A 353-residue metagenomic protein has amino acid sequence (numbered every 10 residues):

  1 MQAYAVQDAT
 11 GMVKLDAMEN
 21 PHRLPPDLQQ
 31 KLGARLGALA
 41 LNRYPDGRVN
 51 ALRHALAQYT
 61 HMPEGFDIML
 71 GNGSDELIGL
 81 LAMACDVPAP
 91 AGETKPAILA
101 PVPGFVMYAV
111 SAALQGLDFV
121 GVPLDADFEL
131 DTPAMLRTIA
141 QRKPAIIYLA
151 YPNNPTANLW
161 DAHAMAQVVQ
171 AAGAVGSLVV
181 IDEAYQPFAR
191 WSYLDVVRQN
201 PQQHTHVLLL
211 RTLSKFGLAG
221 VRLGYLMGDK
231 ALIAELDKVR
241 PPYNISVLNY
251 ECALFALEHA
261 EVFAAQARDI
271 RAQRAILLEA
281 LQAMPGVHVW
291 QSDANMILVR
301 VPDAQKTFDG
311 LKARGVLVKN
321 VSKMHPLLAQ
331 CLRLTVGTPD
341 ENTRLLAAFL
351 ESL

Functional and structural regions predicted by a protein language model:
M1-D75, L80: N-terminal small-domain helix-loop-helix segment of the aminotransferase-like
L24-P25, H206-A283, H288-V289: PLP-dependent aminotransferase class I/II
A84-L149: PLP-dependent aminotransferase-like
A113, L130-R142, P155-F216: Active-site pre-lysine segment of PLP-dependent enzymes
V120-P123, I146-N153, V179-E183, W290-S292: Short beta-strands and strand-loop turn motifs
M227, L298-R300, T335-G337: Short hydrophobic/aromatic beta-strand micro-patches that form the beta-sheet surface supporting nucleotide- or nucleic
I270-R271, A275, L281-G315: Conserved PLP-binding catalytic core of the aspartate aminotransferase-like
A313-R314, K323-L353: PLP-dependent enzyme catalytic core of the Aspartate aminotransferase-like
